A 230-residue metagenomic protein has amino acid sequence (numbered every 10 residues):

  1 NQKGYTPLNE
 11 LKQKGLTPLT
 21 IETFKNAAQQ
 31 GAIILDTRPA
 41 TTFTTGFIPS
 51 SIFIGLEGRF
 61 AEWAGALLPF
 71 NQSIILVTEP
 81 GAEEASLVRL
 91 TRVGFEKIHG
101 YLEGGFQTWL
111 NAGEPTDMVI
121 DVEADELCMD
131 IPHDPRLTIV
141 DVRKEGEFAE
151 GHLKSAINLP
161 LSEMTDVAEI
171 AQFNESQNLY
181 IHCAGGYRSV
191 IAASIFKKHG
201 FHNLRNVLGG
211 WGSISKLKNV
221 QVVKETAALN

Functional and structural regions predicted by a protein language model:
N1-Q13, A40-N230: Rhodanese-like catalytic fold shared by cysteine-dependent sulfurtransferases and DSP/PTP-type phosphatases
Q2-L16, E22, A28-I33: Hard-cation-handling environments
T20-F24, E123-E126: General structural signal for secondary-structure boundaries
D36: Phosphate-rich cofactor/ligand-interacting catalytic cores and adjacent structured alpha/beta frameworks
